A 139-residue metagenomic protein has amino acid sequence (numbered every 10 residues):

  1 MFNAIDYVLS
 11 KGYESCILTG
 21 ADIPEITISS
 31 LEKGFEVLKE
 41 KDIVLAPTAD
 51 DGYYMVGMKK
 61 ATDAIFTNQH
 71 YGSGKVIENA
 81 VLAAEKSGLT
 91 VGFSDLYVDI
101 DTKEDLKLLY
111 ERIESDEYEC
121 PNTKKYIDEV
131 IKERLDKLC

Functional and structural regions predicted by a protein language model:
M1-L9: Portal/gating segments that form or line small-molecule/metal binding sites
Y13-D22: Short beta-strand-to-loop acidic/aromatic patch adjacent to the donor-nucleotide binding site
I23-D51: Conserved donor-nucleotide/metal-binding helix-loop-beta segment in metal-dependent transferases, i.e., the alpha-helix
K33-E36, V44, I77-S87: Short, flexible, basic/aromatic active-site loop/helix in glycosyltransferases
T48, M58-K59: Active-site rim beta-loop-alpha module in soluble metabolic enzymes
T62-A83: Short, glycine-/small-residue-rich phosphate/pyrophosphate-handling segment
L82-C139: Conserved alpha/beta core of the MobA/IspD/sugar-nucleotide pyrophosphorylase nucleotidyltransferase superfamily
